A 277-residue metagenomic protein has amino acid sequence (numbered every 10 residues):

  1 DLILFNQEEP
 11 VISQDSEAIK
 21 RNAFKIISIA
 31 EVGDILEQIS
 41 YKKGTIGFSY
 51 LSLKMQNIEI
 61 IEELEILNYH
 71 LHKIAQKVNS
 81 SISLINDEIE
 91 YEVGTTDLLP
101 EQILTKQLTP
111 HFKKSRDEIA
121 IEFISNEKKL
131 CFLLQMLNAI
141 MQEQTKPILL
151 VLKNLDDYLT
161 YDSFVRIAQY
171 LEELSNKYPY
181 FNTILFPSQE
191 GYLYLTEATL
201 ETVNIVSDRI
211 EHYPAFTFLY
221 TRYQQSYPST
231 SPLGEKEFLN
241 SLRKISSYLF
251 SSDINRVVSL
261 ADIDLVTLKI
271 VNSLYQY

Functional and structural regions predicted by a protein language model:
D1, F24-I27, K146-L152, P179-L185: Hydrophobic beta-strand segments of well-ordered beta-sheets in folded domains
D1-E143, S241-Y277: Extended, compositionally biased accessory segments flanking or bridging domains
E8, I27, H72, Y161 (+2 more regions): Generic signature of intrinsically disordered, low-complexity segments enriched in small/polar residues
A120-K128, L155-S163, E190-Y192: Short acidic, S/G/P-rich loop/turn micro-motifs used as interaction or catalytic elements
E127-L137, D162-S175: Well-ordered, non-membrane alpha-helical segments in soluble/globular domains
I140-S163: Conserved P-loop NTPase "ATPase switch" module shared by AAA+ and STAND
K146, S163, Y170-Y248: The catalytic "switch" region of P-loop NTPases
